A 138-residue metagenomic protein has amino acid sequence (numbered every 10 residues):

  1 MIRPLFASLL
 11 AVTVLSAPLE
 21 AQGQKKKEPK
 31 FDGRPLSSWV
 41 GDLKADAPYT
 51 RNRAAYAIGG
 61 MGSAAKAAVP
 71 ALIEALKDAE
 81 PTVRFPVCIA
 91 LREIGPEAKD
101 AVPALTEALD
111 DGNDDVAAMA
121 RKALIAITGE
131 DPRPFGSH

Functional and structural regions predicted by a protein language model:
M1-A7: Bacterial N-terminal signal peptides that target proteins for export
A7-A17: Bacterial N-terminal signal peptides
A17, V69, F85-C88, V102: Hydrophobic alpha-helix-in-membranes signature
Q22-K30, Y49-A64, E74, T82-E97 (+1 more regions): Structural detector for internal amphipathic alpha-helices that build alpha-solenoid repeat scaffolds
D32-G41, S63-K77, E97-D110, D131-H138: Amphipathic alpha-helical scaffolding segments comprising HEAT/armadillo-like alpha-solenoid repeats
V40-P48: Short, solvent-exposed beta-strand/turn patches at coil↔beta or beta↔helix junctions that act as interaction loops
